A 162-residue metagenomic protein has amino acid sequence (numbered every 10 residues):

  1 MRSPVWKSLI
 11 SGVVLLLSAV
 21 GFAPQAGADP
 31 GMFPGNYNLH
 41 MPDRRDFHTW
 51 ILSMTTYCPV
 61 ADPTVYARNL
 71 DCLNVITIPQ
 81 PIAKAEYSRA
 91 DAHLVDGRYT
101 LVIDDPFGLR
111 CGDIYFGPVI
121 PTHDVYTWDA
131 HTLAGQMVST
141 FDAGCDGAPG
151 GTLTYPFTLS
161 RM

Functional and structural regions predicted by a protein language model:
M1-A28: Secretory targeting and sorting signals
P30-W50, L133-M137, L159-R161: Tryptophan-anchored aromatic micro-motifs
H40-P42, T100-L109, G135-D142: Generic short beta-strand segments
P42-R44, Y57-P59, P106, H131 (+2 more regions): Generic structural motif
D46-H48, D113-H123, P149-P156: Amphipathic hydrophobic-ligand
I51-V119: Predominantly extracellular/secreted and cell-surface proteins with exposed, flexible low-complexity segments
D124-D129: Exposed beta-sheet edge/beta-hairpin loop segments within beta-rich domains
T132-M162: Edge beta-strand at a domain terminus
